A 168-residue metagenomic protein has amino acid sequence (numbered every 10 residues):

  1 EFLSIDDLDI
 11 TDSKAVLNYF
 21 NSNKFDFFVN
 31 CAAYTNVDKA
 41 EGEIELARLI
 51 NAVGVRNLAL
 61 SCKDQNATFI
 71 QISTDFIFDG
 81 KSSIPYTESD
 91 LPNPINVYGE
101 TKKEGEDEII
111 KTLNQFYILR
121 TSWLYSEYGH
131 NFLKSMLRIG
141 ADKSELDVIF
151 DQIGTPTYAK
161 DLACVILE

Functional and structural regions predicted by a protein language model:
E1-L8: A short beta-strand-loop structural module common to alpha/beta enzyme folds
L3, F28-A32, F69-T74, D79 (+1 more regions): SDR active-site strand-loop-helix element
I10-I50, K63: NAD(P)H-binding glycine-rich loop region in Rossmannoid oxidoreductase-like domains and their noncatalytic homologs
I10-S13, Y34, A52, L91 (+2 more regions): Structural motif corresponding to alpha-helix initiation and N-cap regions
A15, N57-S61, E108, D161: Conserved mid-core alpha-helix of short-chain dehydrogenase/reductase
G42, L49, G54-N57, I77-L119 (+1 more regions): Catalytic helix-loop patch of NAD(P)-dependent Rossmann-fold dehydrogenases
D64-T68: A short helix->loop->beta-strand "cap" motif at the edges of active sites that frequently abuts
D107-L167: NAD(P)-dependent short-chain dehydrogenase/reductase
